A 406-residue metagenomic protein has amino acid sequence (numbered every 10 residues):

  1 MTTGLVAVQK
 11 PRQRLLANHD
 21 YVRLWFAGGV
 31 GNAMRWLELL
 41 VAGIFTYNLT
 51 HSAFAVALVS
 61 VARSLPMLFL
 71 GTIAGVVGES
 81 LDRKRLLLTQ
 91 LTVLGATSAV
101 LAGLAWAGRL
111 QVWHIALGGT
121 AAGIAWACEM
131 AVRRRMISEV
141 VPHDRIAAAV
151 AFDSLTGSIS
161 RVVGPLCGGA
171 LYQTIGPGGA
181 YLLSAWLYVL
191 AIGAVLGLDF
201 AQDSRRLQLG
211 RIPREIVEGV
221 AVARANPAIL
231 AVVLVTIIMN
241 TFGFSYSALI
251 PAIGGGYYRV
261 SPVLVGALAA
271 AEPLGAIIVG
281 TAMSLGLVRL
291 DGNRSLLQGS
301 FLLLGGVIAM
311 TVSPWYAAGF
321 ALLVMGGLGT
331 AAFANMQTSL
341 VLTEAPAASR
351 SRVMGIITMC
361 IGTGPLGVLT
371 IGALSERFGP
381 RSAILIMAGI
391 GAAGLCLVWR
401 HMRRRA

Functional and structural regions predicted by a protein language model:
L5, V59, F69-I73, L86-V93 (+6 more regions): C-terminal transmembrane bundle of multi-pass solute transporters/carriers
A7-L65, A225-E272: Helix-loop boundary and gating motifs at the non-cytosolic
Q13-H19, A33, A107-R109, V220-N226 (+2 more regions): Helix-boundary and loop/linker segments of multi-pass membrane transporters
V22-L39, A62-V76, D82-T97, H114-Q173 (+7 more regions): Substrate-agnostic recognition of the 12-TM MFS/MFS-like secondary transporter fold
G43-L49, A102-A107, V163-L183, G256-Y257 (+1 more regions): Transmembrane alpha-helix termini and helix-breaking/packing motifs in multi-pass membrane transporters
T50, D82, L104-A105, S313-P314: Helix-breaking motifs and short loop linkers at transmembrane-helix boundaries and internal kinks in secondary membrane
S52, A107, Q111-H114, P142 (+3 more regions): Juxtamembrane transmembrane-helix termini
R135, E139, Y181, L187-G210 (+2 more regions): Helix-loop junctions on the cytosolic side of multi-pass membrane transporters, especially the intracellular loop
